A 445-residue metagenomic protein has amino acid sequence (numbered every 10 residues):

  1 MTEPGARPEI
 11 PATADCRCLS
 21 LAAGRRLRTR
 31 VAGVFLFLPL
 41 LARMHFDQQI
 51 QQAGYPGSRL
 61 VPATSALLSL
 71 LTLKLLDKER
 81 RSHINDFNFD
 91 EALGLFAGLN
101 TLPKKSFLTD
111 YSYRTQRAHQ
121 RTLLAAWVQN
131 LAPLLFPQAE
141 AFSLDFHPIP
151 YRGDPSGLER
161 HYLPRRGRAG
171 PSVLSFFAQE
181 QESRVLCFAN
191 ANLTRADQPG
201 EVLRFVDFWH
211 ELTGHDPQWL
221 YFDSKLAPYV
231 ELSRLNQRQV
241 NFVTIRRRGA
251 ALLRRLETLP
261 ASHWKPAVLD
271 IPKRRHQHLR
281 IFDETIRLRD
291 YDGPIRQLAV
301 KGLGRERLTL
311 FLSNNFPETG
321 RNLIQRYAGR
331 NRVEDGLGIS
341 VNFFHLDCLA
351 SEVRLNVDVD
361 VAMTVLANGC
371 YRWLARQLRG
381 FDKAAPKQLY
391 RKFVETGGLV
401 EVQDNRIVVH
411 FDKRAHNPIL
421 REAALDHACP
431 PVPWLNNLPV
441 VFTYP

Functional and structural regions predicted by a protein language model:
M1-R168, S175-R195, V202-L212, N236 (+1 more regions): Dynamic "connector" segments at or just before major functional cores
R7-A14, S233, R238-D335, I339-N342 (+1 more regions): An anionic, glycine-rich sequence signature occurring as long contiguous blocks
S69-L70, I84, K104, L108 (+7 more regions): Short, conserved catalytic/metal-binding motifs centered on acidic residues
I84, T319-V359, A367-Y371: Short amphipathic alpha-helical "interface-anchor" segments enriched in bulky aromatics
E91-G94, P150-R152, V185, R195-A196 (+8 more regions): Flexible loop/turn segments at secondary-structure boundaries
L193-A251: Domain-level cores of phosphate- or acyl-group-handling catalytic modules
P217, V243-I245, D335-G338, L349 (+1 more regions): Acidic/polar loop patches that form or flank catalytic/metal-binding clefts of enzymes that bind anionic ligands
D347-R406: Basic, amphipathic alpha-helical segments enriched in Lys/Arg and hydrophobic/aromatic residues
